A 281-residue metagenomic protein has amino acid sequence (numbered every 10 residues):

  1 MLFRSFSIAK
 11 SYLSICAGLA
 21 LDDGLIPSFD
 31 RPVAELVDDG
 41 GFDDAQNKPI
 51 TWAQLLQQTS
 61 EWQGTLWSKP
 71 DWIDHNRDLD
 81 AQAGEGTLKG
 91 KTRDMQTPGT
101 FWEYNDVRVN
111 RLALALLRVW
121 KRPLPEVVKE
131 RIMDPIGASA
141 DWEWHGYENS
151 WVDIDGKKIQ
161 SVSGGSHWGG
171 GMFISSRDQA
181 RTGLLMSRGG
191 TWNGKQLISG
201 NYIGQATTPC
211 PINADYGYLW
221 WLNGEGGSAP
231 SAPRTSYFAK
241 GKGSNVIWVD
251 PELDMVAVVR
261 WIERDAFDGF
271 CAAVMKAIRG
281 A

Functional and structural regions predicted by a protein language model:
M1-L2: Short, small-residue-biased leader/transition segments that mark boundaries at the very start of proteins
S7-S11, D106: Catalytic nucleophile serine of serine hydrolases, specifically the conserved "nucleophile elbow" pentapeptide
G18, A34, A53-Q57, A113-L117 (+8 more regions): Non-transmembrane alpha-helical segments in soluble domains of secreted/periplasmic/extracellular proteins
D23-W62, V119-G169: Active-site helix/loop module of the DD-peptidase/beta-lactamase fold, centered on the serine-lysine SxxK catalytic
N47, L66-N149, G170: Catalytic-site signature segments of enzymes, centered on catalytic residues
R108-A115, G170-W192, N245-W261: Active-site-proximal alpha-helical segments within enzyme catalytic domains
H145, S150-S166, G204-V256: Active-site Gly/Thr loop motif
F267-A281: Short, gly/Ser/Thr-rich active-site loops of penicillin-recognizing serine hydrolases
